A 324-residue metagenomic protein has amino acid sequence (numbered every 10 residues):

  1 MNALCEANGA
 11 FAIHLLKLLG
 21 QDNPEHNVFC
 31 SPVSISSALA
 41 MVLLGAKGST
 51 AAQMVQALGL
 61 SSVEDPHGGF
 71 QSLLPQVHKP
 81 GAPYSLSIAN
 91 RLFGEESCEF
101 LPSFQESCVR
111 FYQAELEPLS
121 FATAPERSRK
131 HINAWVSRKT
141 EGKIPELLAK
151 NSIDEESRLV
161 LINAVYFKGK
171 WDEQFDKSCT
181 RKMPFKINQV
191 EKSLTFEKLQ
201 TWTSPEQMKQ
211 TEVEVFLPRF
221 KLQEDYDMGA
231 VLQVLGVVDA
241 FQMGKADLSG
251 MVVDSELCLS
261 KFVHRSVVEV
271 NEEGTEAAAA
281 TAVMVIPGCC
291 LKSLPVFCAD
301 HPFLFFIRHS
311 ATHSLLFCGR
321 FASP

Functional and structural regions predicted by a protein language model:
M1-S61, V165-K170, F306-S310, S314-S323: His/Glu-rich zincin catalytic helix
N8, S31, K47, S85 (+6 more regions): Active-site-proximal structural scaffolding
Q21-E25, F196-T201: Short amphipathic beta-strand starts and helix->beta connectors
N23-E25, S37, I88, D154-E156 (+4 more regions): Short, well-ordered loop/turn elements at secondary-structure boundaries
P32, F216-L222, P302, P324: Proline-rich low-complexity regions
E64-E191, L199, S204-L291: Non-catalytic, conformational "gating/processing" segments within enzyme and secreted inhibitor domains
R138, L161, V285-P324: Extended hydrophobic
